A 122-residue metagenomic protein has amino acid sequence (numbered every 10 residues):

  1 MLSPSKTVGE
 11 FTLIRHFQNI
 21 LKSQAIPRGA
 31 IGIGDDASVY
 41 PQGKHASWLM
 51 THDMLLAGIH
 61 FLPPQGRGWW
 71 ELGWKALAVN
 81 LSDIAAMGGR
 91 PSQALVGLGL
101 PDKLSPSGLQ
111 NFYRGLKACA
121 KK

Functional and structural regions predicted by a protein language model:
M1-G68, M87, V96, R114 (+1 more regions): Extreme N-terminal cap/leader segments of soluble proteins
G68-K122: A glycine-rich phosphate/pyrophosphate-binding beta-strand-loop-alpha-helix module
